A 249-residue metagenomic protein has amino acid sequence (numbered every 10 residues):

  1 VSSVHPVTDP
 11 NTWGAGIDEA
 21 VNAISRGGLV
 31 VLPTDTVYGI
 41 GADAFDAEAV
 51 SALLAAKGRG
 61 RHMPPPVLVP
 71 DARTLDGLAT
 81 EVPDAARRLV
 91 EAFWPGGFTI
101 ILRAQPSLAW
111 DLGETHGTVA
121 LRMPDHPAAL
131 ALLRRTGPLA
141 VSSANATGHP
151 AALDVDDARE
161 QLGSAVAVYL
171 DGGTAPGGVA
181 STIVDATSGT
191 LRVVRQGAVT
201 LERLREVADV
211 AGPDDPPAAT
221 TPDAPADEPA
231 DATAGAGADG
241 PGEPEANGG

Functional and structural regions predicted by a protein language model:
V1-G249: Active-site-adjacent structural elements in enzyme catalytic cores
